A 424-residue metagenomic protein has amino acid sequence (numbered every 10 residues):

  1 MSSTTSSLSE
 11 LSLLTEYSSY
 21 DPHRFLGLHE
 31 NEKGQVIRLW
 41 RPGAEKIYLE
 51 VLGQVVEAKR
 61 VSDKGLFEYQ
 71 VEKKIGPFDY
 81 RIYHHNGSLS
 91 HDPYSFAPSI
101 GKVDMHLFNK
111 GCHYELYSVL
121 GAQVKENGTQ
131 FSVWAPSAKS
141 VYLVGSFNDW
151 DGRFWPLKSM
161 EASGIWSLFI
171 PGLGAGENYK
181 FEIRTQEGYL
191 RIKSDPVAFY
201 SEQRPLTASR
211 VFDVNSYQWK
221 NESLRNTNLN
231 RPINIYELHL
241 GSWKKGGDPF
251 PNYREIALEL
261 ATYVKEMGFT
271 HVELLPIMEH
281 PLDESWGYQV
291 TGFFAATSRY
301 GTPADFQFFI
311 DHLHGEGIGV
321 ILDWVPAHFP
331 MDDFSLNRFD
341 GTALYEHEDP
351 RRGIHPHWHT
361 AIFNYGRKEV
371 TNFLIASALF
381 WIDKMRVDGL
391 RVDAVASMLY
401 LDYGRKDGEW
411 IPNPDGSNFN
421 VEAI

Functional and structural regions predicted by a protein language model:
M1-E32, V56, V61-S132, M160-E237 (+2 more regions): The feature marks proteins involved in alpha-glucan
L39, V51, V133, G145 (+4 more regions): Glycine-rich, histidine-containing beta strand-loop boundary motifs that form or position
W40-K46, I75, W134-V141, W150: Short proline/glycine-enriched turn/loop motifs at strand-loop junctions of beta-rich domains
I47-L49, V141-L143, Y179: Short beta-strand elements bearing conserved aromatic residues within extracellular beta-rich modules
V51-V56, S146-D151, Q186: Change "in extracellular beta-sheet-rich domains … of secreted and cell-surface proteins" to "in beta-sheet-rich domains
F78, S137-K139, R153, A162-G164 (+6 more regions): Residues that flank catalytic or metal-binding motifs in active/ligand-binding sites
E202-Q203, Y217, E222-N230, H239-F419: Substrate-binding/active-site clefts of carbohydrate-active enzymes
